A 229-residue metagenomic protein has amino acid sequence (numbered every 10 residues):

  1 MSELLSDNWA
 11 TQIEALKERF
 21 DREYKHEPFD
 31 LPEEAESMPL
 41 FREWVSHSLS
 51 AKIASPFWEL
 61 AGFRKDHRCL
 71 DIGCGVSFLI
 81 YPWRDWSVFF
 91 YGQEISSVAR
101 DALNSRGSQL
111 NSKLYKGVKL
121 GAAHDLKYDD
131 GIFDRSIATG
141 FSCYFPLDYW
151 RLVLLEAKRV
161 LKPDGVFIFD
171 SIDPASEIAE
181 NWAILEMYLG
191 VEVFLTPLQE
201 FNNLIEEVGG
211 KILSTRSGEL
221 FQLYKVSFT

Functional and structural regions predicted by a protein language model:
M1-K65, G75-D125, F145-Y149, I168-T229: Class I (Rossmann-like) S-adenosyl-L-methionine-dependent methyltransferase catalytic domain, capturing the SAM-binding
R68, F89, I132-D134: Structural signature of beta-strand start/N-cap positions in the alpha/beta core of ABC transporter nucleotide-binding
I72: Conserved beta-strand/loop positions that form the S-adenosyl-L-methionine
H124-S136: A short acidic, Gly/Pro-enriched loop at the edge of an enzyme's catalytic core that lines a small-molecule cofactor
A138-F141: A short beta-strand submotif of the Rossmann-like class I SAM-dependent methyltransferase core that lines
R151-P163: A short glycine-rich, Lys/Arg-flanked "PGG" loop and its adjoining helix->strand segment in the class I
